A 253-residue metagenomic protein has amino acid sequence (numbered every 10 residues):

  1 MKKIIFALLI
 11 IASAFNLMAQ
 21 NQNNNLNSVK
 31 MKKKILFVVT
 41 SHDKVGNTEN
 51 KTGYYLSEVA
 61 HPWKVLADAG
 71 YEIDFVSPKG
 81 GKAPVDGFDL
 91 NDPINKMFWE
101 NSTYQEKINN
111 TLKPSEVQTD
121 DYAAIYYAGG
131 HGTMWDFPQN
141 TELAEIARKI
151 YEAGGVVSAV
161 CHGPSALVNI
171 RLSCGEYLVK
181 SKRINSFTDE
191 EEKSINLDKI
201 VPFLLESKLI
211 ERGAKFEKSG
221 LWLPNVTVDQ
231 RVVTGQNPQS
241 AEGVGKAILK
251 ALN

Functional and structural regions predicted by a protein language model:
I4-S13: Sec-dependent N-terminal signal peptides
S13, Q20-A153, V157, S165-N253: Extended, subdomain-level signal for the structured scaffold at the beginning of enzyme domains
C161: Catalytic, metal-anchored helix/loop core of enzyme active sites in primary metabolism
